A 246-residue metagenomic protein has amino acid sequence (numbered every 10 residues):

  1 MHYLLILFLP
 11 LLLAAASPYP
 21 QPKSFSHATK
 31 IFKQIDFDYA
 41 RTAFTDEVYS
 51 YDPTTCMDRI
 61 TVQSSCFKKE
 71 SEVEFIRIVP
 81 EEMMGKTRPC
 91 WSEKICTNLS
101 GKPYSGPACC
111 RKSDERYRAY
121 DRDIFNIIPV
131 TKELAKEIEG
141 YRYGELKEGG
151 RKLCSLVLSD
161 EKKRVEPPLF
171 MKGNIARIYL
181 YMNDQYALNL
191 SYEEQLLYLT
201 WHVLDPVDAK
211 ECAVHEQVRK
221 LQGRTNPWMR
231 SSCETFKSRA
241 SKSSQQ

Functional and structural regions predicted by a protein language model:
M1, A15, S238-R239: Generic low-polarity alpha-helical segments
Y3-L13: Sec-dependent N-terminal signal peptides
L12, F37, T42, N174 (+1 more regions): Short linear sequence motifs
S17-E74, Y198-T200, K210-V214, V218: Aromatic-lined ligand-binding clefts that engage carbohydrates, nucleic acids, or primary amines
C66-E74, V79-Q246: Domain-level detector of nuclease and nuclease-like folds in predominantly extracellular/periplasmic contexts
